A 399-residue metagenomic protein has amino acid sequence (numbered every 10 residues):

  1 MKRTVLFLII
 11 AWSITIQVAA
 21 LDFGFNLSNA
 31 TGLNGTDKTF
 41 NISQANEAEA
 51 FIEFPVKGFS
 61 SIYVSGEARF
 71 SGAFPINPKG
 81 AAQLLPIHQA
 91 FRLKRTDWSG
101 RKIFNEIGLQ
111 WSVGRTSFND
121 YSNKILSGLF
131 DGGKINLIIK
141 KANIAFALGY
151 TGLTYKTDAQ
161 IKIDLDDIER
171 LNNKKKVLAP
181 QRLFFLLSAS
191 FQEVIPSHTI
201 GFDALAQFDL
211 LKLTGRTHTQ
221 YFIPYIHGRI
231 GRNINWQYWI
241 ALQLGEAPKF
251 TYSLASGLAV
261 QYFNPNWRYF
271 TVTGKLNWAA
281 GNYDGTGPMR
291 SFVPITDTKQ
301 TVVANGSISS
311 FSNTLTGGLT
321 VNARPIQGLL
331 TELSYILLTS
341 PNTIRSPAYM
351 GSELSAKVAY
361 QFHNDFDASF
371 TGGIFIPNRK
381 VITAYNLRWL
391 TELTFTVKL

Functional and structural regions predicted by a protein language model:
M1-T4: Positively charged n-region of N-terminal signal peptides that target proteins for export
L6-T15: Bacterial N-terminal signal peptides
A20-F40, K275: Short glycine/proline- and aromatic-enriched beta-strand/turn motifs that initiate or cap beta-hairpins
D22, K57-S61, F104-L109, D120-G285 (+7 more regions): Signature for the C-terminal beta-barrel architecture of outer-membrane proteins
G32-T36, K79-A81, R115-F118, D167-N173 (+5 more regions): Extracytoplasmic loops and strand-loop junctions of Gram-negative outer membrane beta-barrel proteins
T36-N46, V56-W111, S117-S127, E246-F250 (+3 more regions): Surface-exposed loop and membrane-interface regions of Gram-negative outer-membrane beta-barrel proteins
I308-H363, D367-T371, I376: Flexible, acidic glycine-rich loops studded with aromatic residues
N386-L399: Outer-membrane beta-barrel "beta-signal"
